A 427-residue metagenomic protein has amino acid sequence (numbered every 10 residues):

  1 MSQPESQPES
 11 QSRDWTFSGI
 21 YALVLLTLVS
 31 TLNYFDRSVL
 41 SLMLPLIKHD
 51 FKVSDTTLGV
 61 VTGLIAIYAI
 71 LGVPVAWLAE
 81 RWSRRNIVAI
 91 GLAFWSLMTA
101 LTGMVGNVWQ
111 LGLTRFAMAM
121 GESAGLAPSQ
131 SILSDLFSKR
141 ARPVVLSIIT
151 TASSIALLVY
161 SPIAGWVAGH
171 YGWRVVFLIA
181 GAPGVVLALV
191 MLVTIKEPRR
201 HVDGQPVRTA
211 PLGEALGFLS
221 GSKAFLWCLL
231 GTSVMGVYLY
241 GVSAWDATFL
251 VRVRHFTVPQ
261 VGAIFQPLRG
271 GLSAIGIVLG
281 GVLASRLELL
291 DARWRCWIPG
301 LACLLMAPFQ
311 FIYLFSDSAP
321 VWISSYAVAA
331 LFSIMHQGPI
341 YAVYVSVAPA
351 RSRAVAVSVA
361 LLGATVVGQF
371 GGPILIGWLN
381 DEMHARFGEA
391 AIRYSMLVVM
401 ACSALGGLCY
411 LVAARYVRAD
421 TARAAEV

Functional and structural regions predicted by a protein language model:
L40-S41, K223-V278, S333-Q337, Y341 (+1 more regions): Extracytoplasmic gate region of multi-pass secondary transporters
K52, S83, M104-Q110, G121 (+3 more regions): Helix-breaking motifs and short loop linkers at transmembrane-helix boundaries and internal kinks in secondary membrane
G63-W77, P267-G280: Central cavity-lining transmembrane alpha-helices of secondary-active solute carriers, predominantly the Major
I70-W109: Conserved MFS/SLC helix-loop-helix module at the cytosolic interface between two early adjacent transmembrane helices
A93-G106, C303-D317: C-terminal ends and interior cores of transmembrane alpha-helices in multi-pass membrane transporters/permeases
T114-S154: Cytoplasmic helix-loop-helix junction between adjacent transmembrane helices in 12-TM secondary transporters
I149-V193, E197: Helix-loop-helix hairpin linking two adjacent transmembrane segments in secondary transporters
V193-E214, D420-V427: Flexible cytoplasmic inter-helical loops of multi-pass small-molecule transporters
